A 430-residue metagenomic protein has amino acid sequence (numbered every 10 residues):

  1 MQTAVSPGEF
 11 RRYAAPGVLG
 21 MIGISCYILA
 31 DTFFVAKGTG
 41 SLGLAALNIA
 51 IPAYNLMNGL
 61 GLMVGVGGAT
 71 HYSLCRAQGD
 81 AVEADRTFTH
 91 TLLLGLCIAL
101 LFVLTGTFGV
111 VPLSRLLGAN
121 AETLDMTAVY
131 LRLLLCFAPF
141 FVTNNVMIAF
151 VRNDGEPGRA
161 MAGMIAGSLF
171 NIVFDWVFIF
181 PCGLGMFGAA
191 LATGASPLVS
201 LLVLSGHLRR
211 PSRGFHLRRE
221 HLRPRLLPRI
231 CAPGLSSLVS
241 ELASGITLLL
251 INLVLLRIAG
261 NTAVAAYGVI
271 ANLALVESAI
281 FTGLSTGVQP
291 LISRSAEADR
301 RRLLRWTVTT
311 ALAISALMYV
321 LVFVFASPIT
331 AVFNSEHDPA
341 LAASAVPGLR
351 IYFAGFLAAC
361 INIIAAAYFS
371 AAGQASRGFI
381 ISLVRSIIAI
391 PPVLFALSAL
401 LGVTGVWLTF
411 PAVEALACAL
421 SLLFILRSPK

Functional and structural regions predicted by a protein language model:
M1-G17, Y72-P139, P181-L235, I292-G355 (+1 more regions): Short alpha-helical transmembrane segments in multi-pass integral membrane proteins
V5-G38, P52-G67, H71, L96-V103 (+5 more regions): N-terminal transmembrane alpha-helices
R12-D31, L133, N144, G167 (+4 more regions): Transmembrane helical elements of multi-pass membrane transporters/channels
G17, M21, F33, T70 (+14 more regions): Transmembrane alpha-helix boundary and packing residues in multipass membrane permease domains and related
C26-A45, S114-A121, V177-L184, L238 (+4 more regions): Helix-terminus/linker motif at the lipid-water interface of multi-pass membrane proteins
L44-L104, F141-A160, A266-A326, A359-G378: Small-residue-rich hydrophobic transmembrane alpha-helices
L56-G59, V103, N171-D175, L201-S205 (+4 more regions): Hydrophobic transmembrane alpha-helices of multi-pass small-molecule transporters
G65, L133-R152, A160-S168, A189-L204 (+5 more regions): Short runs within selected transmembrane alpha-helices of multi-pass transporters and secretion channels
